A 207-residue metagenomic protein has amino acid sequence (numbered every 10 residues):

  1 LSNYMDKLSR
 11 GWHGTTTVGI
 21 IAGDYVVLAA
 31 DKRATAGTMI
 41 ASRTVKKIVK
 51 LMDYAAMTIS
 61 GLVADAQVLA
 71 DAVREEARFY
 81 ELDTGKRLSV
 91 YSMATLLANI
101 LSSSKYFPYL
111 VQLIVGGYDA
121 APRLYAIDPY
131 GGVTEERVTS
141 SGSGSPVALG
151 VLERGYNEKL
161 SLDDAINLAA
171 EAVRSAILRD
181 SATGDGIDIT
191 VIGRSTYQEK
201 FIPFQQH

Functional and structural regions predicted by a protein language model:
L1-H207: Long, low-complexity N-terminal extensions
